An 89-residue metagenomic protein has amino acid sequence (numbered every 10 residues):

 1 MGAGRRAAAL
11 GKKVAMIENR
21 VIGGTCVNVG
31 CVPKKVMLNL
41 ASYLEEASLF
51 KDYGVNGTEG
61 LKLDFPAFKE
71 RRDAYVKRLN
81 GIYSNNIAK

Functional and structural regions predicted by a protein language model:
M1: Residues forming the Rossmann-fold NAD(P)(H) cofactor-binding site
R5-K12, I17-K89: Glycine-rich flavin
